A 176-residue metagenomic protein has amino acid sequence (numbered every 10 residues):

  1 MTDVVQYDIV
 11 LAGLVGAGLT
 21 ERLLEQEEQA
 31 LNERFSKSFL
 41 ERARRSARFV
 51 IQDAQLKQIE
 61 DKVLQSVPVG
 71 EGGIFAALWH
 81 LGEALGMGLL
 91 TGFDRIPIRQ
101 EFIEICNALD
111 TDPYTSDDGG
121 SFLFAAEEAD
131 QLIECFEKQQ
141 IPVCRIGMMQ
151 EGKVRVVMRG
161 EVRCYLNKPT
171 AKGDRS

Functional and structural regions predicted by a protein language model:
M1-S176: Helix-biased detector of long, well-ordered alpha-helical tracts
